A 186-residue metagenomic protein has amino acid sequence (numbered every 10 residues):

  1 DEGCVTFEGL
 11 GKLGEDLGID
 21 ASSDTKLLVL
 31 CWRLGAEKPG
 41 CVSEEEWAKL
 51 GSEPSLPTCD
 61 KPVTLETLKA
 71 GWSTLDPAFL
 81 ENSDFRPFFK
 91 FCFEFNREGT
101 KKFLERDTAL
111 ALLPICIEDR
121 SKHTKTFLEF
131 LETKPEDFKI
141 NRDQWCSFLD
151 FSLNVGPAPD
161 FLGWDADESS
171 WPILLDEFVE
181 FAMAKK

Functional and structural regions predicted by a protein language model:
D1-G11, L34-P54, K61, E98-A109 (+1 more regions): Acidic Ca2+-chelating loop motifs
L13-S43, E53-F85, L112-E136, S152-W171: EF-hand-based Ca2+ sensing modules
E81-D119: Surface-exposed interaction/gating patches
C92, F130, F148: Residues that form generic nucleotide/phosphate-binding pockets
N141-K186: Eukaryotic acidic, Ser/Thr-rich intrinsically disordered low-complexity regions
